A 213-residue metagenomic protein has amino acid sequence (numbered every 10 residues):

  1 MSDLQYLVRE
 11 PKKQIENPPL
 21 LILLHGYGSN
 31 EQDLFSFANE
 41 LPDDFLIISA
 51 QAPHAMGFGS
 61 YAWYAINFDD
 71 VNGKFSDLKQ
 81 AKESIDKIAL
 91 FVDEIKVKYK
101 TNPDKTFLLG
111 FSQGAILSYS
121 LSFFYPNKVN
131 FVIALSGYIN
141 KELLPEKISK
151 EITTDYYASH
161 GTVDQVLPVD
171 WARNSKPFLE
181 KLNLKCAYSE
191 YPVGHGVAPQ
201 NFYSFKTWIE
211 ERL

Functional and structural regions predicted by a protein language model:
Q5-T101: Serine-hydrolase catalytic machinery in alpha/beta-hydrolase-like enzymes
H25-Y27, L109-F111, G161: Conserved alpha/beta-hydrolase "nucleophile elbow" surrounding the catalytic nucleophile
S36, S120-F124: Active-site signature of alpha/beta-hydrolase-fold catalytic machinery across serine- and Asp/Cys-nucleophile hydrolases
K100-G110: Alpha/beta-hydrolase fold nucleophile elbow
G110-G114, S118: Gly/Ala-rich beta-loop-alpha elbow adjacent to hydrolase catalytic centers
N127-I139: A conserved short beta-strand
Y157, D170-L213: C-terminal catalytic histidine-bearing segment of alpha/beta-hydrolase fold enzymes
A158-H160, D164: Short beta-strand/loop motif that positions the catalytic acidic residue of the alpha/beta-hydrolase fold
